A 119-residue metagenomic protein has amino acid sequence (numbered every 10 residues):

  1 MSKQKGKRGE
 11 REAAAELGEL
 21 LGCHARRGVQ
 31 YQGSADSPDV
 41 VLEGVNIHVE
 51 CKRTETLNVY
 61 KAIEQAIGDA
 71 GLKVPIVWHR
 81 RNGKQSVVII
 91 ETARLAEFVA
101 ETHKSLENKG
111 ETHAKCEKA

Functional and structural regions predicted by a protein language model:
M1-A119: Catalytic phosphate/metal-binding cores of nucleic-acid and nucleotide-processing enzymes, i.e., regions that mediate
